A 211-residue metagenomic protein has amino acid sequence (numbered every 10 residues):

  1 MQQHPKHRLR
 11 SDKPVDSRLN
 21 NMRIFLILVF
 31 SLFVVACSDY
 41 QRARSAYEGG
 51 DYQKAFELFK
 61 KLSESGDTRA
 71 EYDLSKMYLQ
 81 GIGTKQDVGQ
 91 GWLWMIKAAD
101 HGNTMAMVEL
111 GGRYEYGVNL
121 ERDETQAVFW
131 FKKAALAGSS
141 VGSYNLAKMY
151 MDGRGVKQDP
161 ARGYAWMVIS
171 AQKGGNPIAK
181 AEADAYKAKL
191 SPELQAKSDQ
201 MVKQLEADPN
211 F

Functional and structural regions predicted by a protein language model:
F25-F33: Sec-dependent N-terminal signal peptides
S45-A46, L62, D73-Q80, E109-Y116 (+2 more regions): Hydrophobic face of amphipathic alpha-helices that form TPR/SEL1-like repeat modules and related alpha-solenoid
G50-D51, E64-D67, Q80-I82, D87 (+7 more regions): Short helix-capping/linker turns of helical repeat alpha-solenoids
P177-F211: Terminal, low-structured helical/coil segments at or just beyond the last alpha-helical repeat
